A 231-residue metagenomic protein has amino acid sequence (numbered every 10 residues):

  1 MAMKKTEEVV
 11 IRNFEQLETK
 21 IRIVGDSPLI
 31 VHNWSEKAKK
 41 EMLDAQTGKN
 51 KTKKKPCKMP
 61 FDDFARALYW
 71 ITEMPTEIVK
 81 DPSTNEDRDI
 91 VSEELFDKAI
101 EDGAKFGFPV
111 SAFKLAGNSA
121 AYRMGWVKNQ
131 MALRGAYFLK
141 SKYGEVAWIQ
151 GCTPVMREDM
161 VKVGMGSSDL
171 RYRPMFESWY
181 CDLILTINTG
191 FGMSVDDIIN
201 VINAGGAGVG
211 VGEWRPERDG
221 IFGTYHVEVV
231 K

Functional and structural regions predicted by a protein language model:
M1-K231: RNA-interacting cores
